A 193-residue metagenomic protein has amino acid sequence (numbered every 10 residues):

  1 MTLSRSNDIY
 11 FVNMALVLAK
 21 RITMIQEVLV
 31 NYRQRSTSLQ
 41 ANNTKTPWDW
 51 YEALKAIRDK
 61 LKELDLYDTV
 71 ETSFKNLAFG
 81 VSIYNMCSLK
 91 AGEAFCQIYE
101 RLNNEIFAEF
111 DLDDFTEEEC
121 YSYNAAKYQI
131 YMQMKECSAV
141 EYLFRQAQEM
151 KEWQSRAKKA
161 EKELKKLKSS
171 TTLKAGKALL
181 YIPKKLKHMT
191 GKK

Functional and structural regions predicted by a protein language model:
M1-W50: Conserved nucleotide-sugar donor-binding catalytic segment
F11, M24, V30-N31, A56-L64 (+1 more regions): A structural preference for long, well-packed, hydrophobic secondary-structure segments
V17, A56-D59, Y84-C87: Short glycine/serine- and small hydrophobic-enriched flexible loop segments
W48-Y51, L64, S82-I83: Contiguous mid-protein beta-loop-alpha structural module that forms a pocket-lining wall or clamp of enzyme active
E52-S73, A108-R145: C-terminal, non-catalytic tails of nucleotide-sugar-dependent glycosyltransferases
K75-D114: Non-catalytic, C-terminal membrane-associated alpha-helical segments of glycosyltransferases
Y128-K193: Boundary detector for helix-to-coil junctions that initiate low-complexity/charged tails
